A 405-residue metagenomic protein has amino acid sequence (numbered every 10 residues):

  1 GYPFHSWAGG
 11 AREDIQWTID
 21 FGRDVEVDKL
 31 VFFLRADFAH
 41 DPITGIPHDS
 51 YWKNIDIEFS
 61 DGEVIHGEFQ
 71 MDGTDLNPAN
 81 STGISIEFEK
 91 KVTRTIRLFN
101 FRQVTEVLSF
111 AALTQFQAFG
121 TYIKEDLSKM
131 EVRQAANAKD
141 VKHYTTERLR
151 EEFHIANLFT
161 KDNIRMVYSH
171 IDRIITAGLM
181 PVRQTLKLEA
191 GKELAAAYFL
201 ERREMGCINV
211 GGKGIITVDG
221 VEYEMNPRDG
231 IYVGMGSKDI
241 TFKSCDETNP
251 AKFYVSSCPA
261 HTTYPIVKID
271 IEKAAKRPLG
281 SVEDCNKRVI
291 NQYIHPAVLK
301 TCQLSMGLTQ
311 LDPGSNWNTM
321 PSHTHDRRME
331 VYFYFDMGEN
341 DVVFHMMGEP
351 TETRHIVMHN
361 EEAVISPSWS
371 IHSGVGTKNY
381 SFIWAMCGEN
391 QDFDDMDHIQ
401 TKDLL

Functional and structural regions predicted by a protein language model:
G1-I65, N80-K124: Aromatic, loop-rich ligand-recognition surfaces of beta-strand-rich domains
G67-D75: Solvent-exposed serine/threonine-rich low-complexity stretches and specific carbohydrate-binding patches
D126-G191, A195-A196, E204-M205: Hydrophobic, proline/glycine-rich low-complexity stretches
D162-L194, K287-E330: A short glycine-rich, His/Asp/Glu-containing loop-to-beta-strand
H170-T185, L194-G220, M320-E362: Glycine- and acidic-residue-biased ligand/ion/polar-headgroup-sensing regions
G211, I215-P250, Y254-P259: Acidic, low-complexity central loop/insert segments
M225-C245, V357-K378, C387: Conserved metal-binding segment of the jelly-roll/cupin
D246-R288, I383-L405: Double-stranded beta-helix
